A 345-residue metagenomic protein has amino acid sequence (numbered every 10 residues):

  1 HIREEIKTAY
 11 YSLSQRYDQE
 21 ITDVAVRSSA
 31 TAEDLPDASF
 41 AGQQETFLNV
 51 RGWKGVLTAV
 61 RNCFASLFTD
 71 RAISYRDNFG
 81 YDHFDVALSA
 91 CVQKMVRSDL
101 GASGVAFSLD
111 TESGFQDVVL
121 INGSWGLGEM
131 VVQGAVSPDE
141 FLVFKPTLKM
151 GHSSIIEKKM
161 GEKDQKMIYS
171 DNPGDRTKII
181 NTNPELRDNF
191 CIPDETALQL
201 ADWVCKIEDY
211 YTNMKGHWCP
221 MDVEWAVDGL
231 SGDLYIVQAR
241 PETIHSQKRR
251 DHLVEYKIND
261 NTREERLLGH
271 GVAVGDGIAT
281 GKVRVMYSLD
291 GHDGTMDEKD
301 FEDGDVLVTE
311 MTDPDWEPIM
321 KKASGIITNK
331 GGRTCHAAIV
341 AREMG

Functional and structural regions predicted by a protein language model:
H1-S89, R187-E195, L200, E208-N213 (+4 more regions): N-terminal beta-alpha lobe that positions the nucleotide/phosphoryl donor in ATP/NTP-coupled carboxylate activation
D23-A25, S89-A90, G104, D117-V119 (+6 more regions): Structural motif
S28-S29, V50, K94-M95, L109-D110 (+7 more regions): Fold-independent oxyanion-binding glycine-rich loops and adjacent beta-strand/coil segments at enzyme active sites
F40-S74, S98-N172, V237-H270, A323-N329 (+2 more regions): Extended active-site and interfacial segments that coordinate phosphate-rich ligands in large catalytic machineries
G42, G216-T243: Conserved metal-phosphate-binding beta-hairpin within the catalytic cores of diverse ATP-dependent phosphoryl-transfer
V118-D222, A226-G229, N259-Y287, G291-M296 (+3 more regions): Conserved catalytic alpha/beta cores of large enzymes that bind or transform nucleotide phosphates and polynucleotides
V285-G345: Feature captures the catalytic cores and cofactor-binding loops of soluble hydro-lyases/lyases that act on carboxylate
